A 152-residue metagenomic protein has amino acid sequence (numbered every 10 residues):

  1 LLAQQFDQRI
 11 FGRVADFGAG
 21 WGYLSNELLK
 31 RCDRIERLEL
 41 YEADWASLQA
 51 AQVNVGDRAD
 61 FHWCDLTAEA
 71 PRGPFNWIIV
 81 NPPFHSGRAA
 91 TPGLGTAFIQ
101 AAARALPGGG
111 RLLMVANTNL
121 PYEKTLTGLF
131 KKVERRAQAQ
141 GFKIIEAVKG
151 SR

Functional and structural regions predicted by a protein language model:
L1-V80: Conserved SAM/SAH cofactor-binding pocket of Class I
L40, M114, R135: Conserved SAM-binding loop
E42-D44, L94, N117-T118: Short beta->alpha hinge that forms the Motif I/post-I loop of the SAM-binding pocket
W77-A89: A short SAM/SAH-binding and catalytic strip from SAM-dependent methyltransferases
G95-G108: A short glycine-rich, Lys/Arg-flanked "PGG" loop and its adjoining helix->strand segment in the class I
G109-A116: Conserved beta-strand signature within the Rossmann-like core of class I S-adenosyl-L-methionine
N117-L129: Conserved class I S-adenosyl-L-methionine
Q138-R152: Core SAM-dependent methyltransferase catalytic element
